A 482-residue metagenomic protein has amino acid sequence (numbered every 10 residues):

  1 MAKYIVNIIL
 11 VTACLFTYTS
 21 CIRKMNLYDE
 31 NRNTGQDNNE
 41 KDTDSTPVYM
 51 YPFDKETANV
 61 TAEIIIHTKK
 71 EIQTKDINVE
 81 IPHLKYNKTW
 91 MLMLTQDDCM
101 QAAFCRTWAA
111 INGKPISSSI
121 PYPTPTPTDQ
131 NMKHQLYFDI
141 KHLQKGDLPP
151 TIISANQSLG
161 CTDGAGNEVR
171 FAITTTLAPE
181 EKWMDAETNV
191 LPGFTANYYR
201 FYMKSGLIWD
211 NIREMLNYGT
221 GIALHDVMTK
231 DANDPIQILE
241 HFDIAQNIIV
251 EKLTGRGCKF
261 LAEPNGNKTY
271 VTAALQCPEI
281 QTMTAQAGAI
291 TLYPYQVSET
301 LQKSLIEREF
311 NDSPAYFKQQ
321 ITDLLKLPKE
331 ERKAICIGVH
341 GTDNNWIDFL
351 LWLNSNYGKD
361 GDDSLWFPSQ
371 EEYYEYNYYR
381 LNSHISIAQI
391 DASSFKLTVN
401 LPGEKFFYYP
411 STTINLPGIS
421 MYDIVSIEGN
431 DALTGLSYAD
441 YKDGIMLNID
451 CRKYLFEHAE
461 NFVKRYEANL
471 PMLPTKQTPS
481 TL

Functional and structural regions predicted by a protein language model:
A2-V11, Y18: Sec-dependent signal peptide recognition, specifically the positively charged N-region followed immediately by
Y18-E56: Bacterial Sec-dependent N-terminal signal peptides
A58-R213, Y218, I248, K252 (+2 more regions): Active-site beta->alpha N-cap acidic-glycine motif
I66-K69, S118-T128, Q281-Q296, A334-F406 (+2 more regions): C-terminal domain-boundary segment and adjacent tail
D98-A102, P179-M184, I222, D226-A232 (+5 more regions): Solvent-exposed loop/turn segments at secondary-structure junctions within structured extracellular/periplasmic domains
S154-G164, A172, N217-G221, D226-K230 (+2 more regions): CE4/NodB-like, metal-dependent polysaccharide N-deacetylase domain that modifies extracellular/periplasmic N-acetylated
M228-F310, N345, N430-L436, D443: Catalytic domains of cell-wall/extracellular-matrix polysaccharide-remodeling enzymes, centered on de-N-acetylation
S437-L482: C-terminal beta-strand-rich structural cap/linker in extracellular carbohydrate-active enzymes
